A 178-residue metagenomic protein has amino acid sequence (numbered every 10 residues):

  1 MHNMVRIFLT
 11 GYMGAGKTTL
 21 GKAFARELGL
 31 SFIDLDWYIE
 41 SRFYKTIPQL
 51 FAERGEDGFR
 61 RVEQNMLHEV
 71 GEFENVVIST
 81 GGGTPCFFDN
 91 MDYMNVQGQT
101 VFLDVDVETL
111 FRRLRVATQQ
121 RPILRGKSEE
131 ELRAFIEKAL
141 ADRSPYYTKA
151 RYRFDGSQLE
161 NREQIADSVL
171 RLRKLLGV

Functional and structural regions predicted by a protein language model:
H2, E27, A141-V178: NTP-dependent small-molecule kinase module
L9: Hydrophobic anchor at the beta1->P-loop junction of P-loop NTPases
Y12: P-loop (Walker A) phosphate-binding loop of NTP-binding proteins
A15: ATP-binding Walker
T18: Walker A/P-loop
W37-N95, Q120: ATP-dependent small-molecule kinase phosphotransfer cores that center on conserved nucleotide phosphate-binding segments
Q97-D142: A glycine- and Lys/Arg-enriched "phosphate-lid" helix/loop adjacent to the NTP-binding pocket of small-molecule kinases
